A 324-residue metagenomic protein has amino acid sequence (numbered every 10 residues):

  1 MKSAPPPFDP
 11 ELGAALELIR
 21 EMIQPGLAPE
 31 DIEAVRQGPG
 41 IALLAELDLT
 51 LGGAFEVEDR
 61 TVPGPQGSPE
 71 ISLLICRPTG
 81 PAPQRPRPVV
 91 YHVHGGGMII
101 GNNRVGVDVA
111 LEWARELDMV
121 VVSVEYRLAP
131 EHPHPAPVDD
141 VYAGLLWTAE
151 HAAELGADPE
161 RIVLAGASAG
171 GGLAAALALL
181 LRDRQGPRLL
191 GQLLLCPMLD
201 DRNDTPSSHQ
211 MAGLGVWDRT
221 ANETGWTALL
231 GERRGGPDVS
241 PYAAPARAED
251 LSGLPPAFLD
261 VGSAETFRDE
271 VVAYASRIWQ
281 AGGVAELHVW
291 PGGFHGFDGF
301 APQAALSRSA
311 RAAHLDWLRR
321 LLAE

Functional and structural regions predicted by a protein language model:
M1-P78, L322-E324: A glycine/proline-hinged amphipathic helix-loop "lid/cap" segment that gates access to hydrophobic ligand pockets
P86-G95: Short beta-strand element of the alpha/beta-hydrolase
R104-S123: Short amphipathic alpha-helix adjacent to the substrate-entry channel of hydrolases
H132-E154, H314: Alpha/beta-hydrolase active-site loop
A149-L164, R184: Gly/Ser-rich "nucleophile elbow"/oxyanion-hole loop immediately N-terminal to the catalytic nucleophile in hydrolases
L179-P237: Hydrolase active-site cap/lid region
L259-V261: Short beta-strand/loop motif that positions the catalytic acidic residue of the alpha/beta-hydrolase fold
A304-E324: Catalytic active-site module of serine/aspartate enzymes centered on a nucleophile-bearing elbow/loop
